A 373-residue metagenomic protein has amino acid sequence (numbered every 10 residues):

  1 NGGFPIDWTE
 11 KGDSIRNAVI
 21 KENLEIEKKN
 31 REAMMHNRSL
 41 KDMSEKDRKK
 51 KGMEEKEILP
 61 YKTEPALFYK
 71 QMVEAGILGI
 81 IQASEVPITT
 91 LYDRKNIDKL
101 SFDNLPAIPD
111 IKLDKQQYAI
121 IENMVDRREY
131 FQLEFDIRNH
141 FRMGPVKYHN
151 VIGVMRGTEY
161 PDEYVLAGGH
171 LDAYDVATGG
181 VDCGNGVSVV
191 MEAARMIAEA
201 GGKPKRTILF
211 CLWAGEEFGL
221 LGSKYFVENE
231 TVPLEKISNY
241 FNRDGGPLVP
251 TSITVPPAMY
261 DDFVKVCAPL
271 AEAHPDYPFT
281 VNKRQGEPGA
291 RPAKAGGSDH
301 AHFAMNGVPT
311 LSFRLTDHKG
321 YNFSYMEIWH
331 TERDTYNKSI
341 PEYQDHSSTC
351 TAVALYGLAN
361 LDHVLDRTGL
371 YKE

Functional and structural regions predicted by a protein language model:
N1, L78-A83, D110-L113, I152 (+7 more regions): Structural recognition of the beta-strand scaffold that forms the well-ordered cores of secreted hydrolase catalytic
N1-S101, P109, D182: Extracellular/luminal Protease-associated
P5, R31, D110, Y160 (+2 more regions): Metal-dependent peptidase/peptidase-like ectodomains
L59-L67, K112, Q116, G180-S188 (+5 more regions): Soluble non-cytosolic domains of exported or imported proteins
K62-K70, E74-A75, R138, N150-I152 (+2 more regions): Short alpha-helical segments and helix-capping/turn motifs at coil-helix boundaries
K99-G180, E192-K205: Soluble metallo-hydrolase cores and metallopeptidase-like ectodomains found primarily in the secretory/periplasmic
F102-L105, P109-L113, I120, R195 (+1 more regions): His/Asp/Glu-rich mid-to-C-terminal helical/loop segments that flank catalytic regions of hydrolases
E159-P161, M196-R206, E230-K236, A273 (+2 more regions): Secondary-structure transition/capping motifs at alpha-helix termini and the adjoining loop/turn into the next element
